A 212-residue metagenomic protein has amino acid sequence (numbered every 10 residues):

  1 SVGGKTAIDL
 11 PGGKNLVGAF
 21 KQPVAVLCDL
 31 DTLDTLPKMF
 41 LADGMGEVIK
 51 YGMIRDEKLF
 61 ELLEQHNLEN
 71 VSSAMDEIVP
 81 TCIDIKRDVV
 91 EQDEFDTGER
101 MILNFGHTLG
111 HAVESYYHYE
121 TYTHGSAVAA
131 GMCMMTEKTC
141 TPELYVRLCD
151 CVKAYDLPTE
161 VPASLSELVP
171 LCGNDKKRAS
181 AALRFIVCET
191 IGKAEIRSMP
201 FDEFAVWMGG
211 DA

Functional and structural regions predicted by a protein language model:
S1-H66: A glycine/threonine-rich phosphate-anchoring loop and its flanking beta-alpha core in nucleotide/phosphate-binding
D31, G106, G192: Anionic group-transfer/hydrolysis microenvironments
F40, G46-V48, L144-A212: C-terminal charged capping/lid subdomain of soluble metabolic enzymes
E61-S166: Active-site segments that bind and position negatively charged phosphate/pyrophosphate groups
